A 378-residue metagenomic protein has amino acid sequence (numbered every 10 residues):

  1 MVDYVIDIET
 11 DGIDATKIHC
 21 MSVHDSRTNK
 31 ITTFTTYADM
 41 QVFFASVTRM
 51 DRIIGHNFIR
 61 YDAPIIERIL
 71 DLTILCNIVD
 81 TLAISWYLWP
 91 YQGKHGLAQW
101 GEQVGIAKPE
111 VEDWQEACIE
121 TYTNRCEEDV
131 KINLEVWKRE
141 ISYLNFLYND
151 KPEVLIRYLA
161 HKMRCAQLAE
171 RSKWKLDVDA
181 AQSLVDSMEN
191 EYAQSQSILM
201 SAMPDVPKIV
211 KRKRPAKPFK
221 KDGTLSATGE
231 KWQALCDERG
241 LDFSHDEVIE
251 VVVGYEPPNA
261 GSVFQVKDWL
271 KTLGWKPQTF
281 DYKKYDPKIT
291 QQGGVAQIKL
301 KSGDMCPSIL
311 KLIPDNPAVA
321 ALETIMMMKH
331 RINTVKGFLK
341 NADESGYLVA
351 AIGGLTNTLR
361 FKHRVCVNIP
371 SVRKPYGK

Functional and structural regions predicted by a protein language model:
M1-M21: Entry/capping segment at the start of metal-dependent catalytic domains with acidic active-site entry clusters
V2-E9, I119-G377: Conserved "right-hand" nucleotidyltransferase catalytic core of DNA-directed polymerases
D14-A38, A45, D51-F146, I156-A166 (+1 more regions): Active-site-proximal helix-loop-helix substrate-binding element of RNase H-like nuclease domains
